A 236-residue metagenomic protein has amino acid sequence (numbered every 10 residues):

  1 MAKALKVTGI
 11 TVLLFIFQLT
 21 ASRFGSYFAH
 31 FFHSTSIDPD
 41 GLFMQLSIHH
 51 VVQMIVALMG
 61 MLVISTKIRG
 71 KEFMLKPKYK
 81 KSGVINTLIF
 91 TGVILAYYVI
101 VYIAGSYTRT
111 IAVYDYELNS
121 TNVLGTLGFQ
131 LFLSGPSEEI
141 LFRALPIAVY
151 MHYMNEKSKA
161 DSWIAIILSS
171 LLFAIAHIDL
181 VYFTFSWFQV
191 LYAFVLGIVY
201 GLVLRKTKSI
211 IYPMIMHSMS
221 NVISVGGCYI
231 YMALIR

Functional and structural regions predicted by a protein language model:
M1-L5, Y79: N-terminal juxtamembrane cytosolic/stromal segments of multi-pass membrane proteins
A4-A21, I89-L95, I166-L172: Alpha-helical transmembrane segments
V7-T66: Alpha-helical transmembrane segments in multi-pass membrane proteins
L19-R23, M59, L95-V99, I103 (+5 more regions): Transmembrane alpha-helix boundary/anchor motif
S22, S26, G60-S65, Y97-Y102 (+3 more regions): Structural signal for membrane-spanning alpha-helices in multi-pass inner-membrane proteins, emphasizing helix cores
H30-L46, I68-S137, H152-N155, L234: Juxtamembrane helix-loop-helix connectors linking adjacent transmembrane helices in multi-pass membrane enzymes
V51, L95-A96, L171, V222: Hydrophobic alpha-helical transmembrane segments of multipass integral membrane proteins
V123-R236: Transmembrane helix-loop-helix hairpins at the membrane interface of multi-pass integral membrane proteins
